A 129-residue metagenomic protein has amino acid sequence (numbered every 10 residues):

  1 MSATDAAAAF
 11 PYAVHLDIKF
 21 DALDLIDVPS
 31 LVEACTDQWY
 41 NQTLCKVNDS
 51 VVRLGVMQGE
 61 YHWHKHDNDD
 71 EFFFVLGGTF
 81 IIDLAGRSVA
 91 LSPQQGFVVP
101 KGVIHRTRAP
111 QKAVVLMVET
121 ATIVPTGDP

Functional and structural regions predicted by a protein language model:
M1-R53: A short, N-terminal "cap"/entry segment at the start of jelly-roll beta-barrel domains of the cupin/DSBH fold
D37-Q38, V51-D67: Conserved short histidine dyad/triad with adjacent acidic residue
N48, D83-R87, P110: Short strand-coil-strand connectors
N48, L76-G77, S92-P93, Q111 (+1 more regions): A cytosolic small-molecule/anion-sensing beta-strand core signal
V56-M57, H66-D83, V118: Short, conserved beta-strand element in jelly-roll/cupin
A85-K101: Short acidic-glycine-tyrosine-enriched beta hairpin
K101-P129: Ligand-binding loop in jelly-roll beta-barrel domains
